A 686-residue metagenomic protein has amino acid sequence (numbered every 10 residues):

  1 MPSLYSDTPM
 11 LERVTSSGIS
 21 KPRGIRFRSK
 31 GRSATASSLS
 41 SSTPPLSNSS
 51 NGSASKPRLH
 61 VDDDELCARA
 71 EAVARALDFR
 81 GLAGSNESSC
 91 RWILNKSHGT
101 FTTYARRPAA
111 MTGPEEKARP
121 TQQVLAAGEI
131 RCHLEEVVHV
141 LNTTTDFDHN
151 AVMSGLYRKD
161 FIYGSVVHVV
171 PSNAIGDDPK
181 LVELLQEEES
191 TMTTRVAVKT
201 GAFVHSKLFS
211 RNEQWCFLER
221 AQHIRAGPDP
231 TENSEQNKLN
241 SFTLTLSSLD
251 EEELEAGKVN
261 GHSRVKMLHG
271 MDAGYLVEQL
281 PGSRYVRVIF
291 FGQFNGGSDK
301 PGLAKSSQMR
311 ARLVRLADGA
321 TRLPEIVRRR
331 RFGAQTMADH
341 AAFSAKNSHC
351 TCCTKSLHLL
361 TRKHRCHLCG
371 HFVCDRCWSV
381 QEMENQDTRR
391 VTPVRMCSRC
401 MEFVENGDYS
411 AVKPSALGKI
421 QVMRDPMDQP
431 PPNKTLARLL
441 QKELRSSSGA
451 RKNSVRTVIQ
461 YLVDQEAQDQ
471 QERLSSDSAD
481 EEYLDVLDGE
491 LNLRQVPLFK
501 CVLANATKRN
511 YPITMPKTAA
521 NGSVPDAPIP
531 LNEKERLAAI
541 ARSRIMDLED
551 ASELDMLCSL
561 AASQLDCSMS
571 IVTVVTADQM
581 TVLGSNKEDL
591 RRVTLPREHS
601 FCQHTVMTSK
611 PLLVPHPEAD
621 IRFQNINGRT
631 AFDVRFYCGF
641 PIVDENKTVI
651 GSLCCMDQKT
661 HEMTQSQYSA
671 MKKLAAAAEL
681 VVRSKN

Functional and structural regions predicted by a protein language model:
P2-L368, F372-Q471, S476: Eukaryotic helix-grip
L280-P281, V643-T648, Q658: Flexible loop/coil segments at beta-strand boundaries within sensory signal-transduction domains
A479-A551: Signal-transmission linkers at sensory-effector interfaces
R509, D547-M580: Helix-loop-beta substructure at the N-terminus of cytosolic sensory domains that couple signal/ligand detection
N532-E535, A541-R542, M556, S666 (+1 more regions): Signal-transducing alpha-helical linker
A539, S568, V575-R635: Regulatory sensory and allosteric helical modules in signal-transduction proteins and certain transcription factors
R635-D644: A short, aliphatic-rich beta-strand micro-motif
G651, M656-N686: Juxtadomain coupling helices with adjacent low-complexity linkers
